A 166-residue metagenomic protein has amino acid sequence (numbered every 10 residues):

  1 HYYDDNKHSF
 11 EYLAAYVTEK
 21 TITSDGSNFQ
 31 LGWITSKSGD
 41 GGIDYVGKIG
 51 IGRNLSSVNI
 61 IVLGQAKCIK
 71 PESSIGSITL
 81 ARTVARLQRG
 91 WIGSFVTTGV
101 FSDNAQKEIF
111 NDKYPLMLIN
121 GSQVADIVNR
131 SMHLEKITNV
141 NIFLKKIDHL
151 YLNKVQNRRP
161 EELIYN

Functional and structural regions predicted by a protein language model:
H1-N166: Mixed-charge (Asp/Glu-Lys/Arg
